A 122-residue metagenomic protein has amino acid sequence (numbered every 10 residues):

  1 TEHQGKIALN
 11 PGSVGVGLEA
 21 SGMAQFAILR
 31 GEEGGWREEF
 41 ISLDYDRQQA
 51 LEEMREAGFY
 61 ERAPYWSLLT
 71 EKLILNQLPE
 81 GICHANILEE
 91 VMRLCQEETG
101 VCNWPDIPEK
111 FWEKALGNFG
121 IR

Functional and structural regions predicted by a protein language model:
E2-R122: Acidic, His/Gly-rich catalytic cores of divalent-metal-dependent hydrolytic chemistry
